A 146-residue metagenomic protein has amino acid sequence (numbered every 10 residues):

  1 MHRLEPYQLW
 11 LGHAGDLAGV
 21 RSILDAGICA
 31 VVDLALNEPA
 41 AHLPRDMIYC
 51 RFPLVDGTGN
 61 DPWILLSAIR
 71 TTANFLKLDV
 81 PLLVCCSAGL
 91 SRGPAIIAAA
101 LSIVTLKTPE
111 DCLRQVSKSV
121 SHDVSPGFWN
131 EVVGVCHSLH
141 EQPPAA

Functional and structural regions predicted by a protein language model:
H2-P81, S102-G134: Cysteine-based protein phosphatase catalytic domain of the PTP/DSP
F75, D79-A98: A phosphate-binding catalytic loop at a beta-strand-loop-alpha-helix junction that coordinates phosphoryl groups
L139-A146: C-terminal domain-closing interface element
